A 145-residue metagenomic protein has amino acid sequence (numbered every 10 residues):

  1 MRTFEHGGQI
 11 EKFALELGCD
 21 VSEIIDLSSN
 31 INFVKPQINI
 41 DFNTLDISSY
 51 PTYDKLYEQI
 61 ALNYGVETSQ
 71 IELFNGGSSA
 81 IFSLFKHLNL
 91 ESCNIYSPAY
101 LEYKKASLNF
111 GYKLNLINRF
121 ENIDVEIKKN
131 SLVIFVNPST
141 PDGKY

Functional and structural regions predicted by a protein language model:
M1-T52, N137: N-terminal "arm"/small-domain region of PLP-dependent enzymes with the aminotransferase-like
G18-S22, K86-L90, V125-N130: Flexible, charged surface loops at secondary-structure boundaries
E23, E67-I71, E91-S92: Short acidic capping loops at alpha-helix termini that bridge into adjacent secondary structure
D41-D46, F110-N115, N130-V133: Active-site regions of enzymes building and remodeling cell-envelope glycoconjugates
D41-S79, S83-K86, Y100: Conserved N-terminal alpha-helix of the aminotransferase class I/II PLP-enzyme fold
H87-S107, K113, F120-N122: Conserved PLP-anchoring active-site segment centered on the Schiff-base-forming lysine
R119-Y145: Active-site phosphate-binding strand-loop segment of PLP-dependent enzymes
